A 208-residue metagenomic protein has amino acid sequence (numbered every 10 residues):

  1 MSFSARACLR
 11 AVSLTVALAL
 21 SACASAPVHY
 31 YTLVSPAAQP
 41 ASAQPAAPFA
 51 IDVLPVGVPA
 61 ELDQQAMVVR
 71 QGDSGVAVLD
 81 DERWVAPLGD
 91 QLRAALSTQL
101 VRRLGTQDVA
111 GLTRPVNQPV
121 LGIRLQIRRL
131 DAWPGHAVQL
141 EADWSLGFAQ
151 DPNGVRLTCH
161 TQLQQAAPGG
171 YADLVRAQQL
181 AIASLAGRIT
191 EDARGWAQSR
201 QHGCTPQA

Functional and structural regions predicted by a protein language model:
M1-V12: Bacterial N-terminal signal peptides that target proteins for export
A19-A22: C-terminal motif of bacterial Sec signal peptides marking the signal peptidase cleavage site
A24-A41, A47, R103-P152: Surface-exposed short loop/turn segments
A24-Y30, G169-A208: C-terminal/domain-edge helix-coil "capping" segments
F49-Q118: N-terminal segment of the mature soluble domain
A50-P55, V68-R70, G122-Q126, Q139-S145 (+1 more regions): Soluble periplasmic/extracytoplasmic beta-strand elements of cell-envelope proteins
V76-R83, D151-E191: Short secondary-structure boundary motifs at beta->alpha junctions and helix caps
